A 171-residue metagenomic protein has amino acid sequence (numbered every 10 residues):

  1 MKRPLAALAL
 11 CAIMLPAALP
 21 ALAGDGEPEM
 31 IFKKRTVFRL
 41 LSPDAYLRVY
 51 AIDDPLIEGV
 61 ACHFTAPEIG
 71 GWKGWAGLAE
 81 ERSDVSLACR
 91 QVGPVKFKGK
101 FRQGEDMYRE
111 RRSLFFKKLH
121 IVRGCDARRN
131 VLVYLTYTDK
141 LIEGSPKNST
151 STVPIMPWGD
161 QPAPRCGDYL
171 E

Functional and structural regions predicted by a protein language model:
M1-L8: Bacterial N-terminal signal peptides that target proteins for export
L8-A17: Bacterial N-terminal signal peptides
L19-A23: Sec/Tat signal peptide C-region and signal peptidase I cleavage site
G24-S86: N-terminal secretory signal peptides
G59-D126: Mature extracytoplasmic domains of secretory-pathway proteins
F97-E171: Low-complexity intrinsically disordered segments
